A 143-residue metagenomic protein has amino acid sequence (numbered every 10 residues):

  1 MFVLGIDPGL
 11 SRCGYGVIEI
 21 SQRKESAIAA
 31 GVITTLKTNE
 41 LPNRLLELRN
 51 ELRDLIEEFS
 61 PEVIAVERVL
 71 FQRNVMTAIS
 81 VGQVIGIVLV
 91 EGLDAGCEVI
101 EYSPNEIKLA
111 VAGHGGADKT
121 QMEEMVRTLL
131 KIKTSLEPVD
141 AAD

Functional and structural regions predicted by a protein language model:
M1-A142: Phosphate- and other anionic-substrate recognition elements at nucleic-acid/protein interfaces
